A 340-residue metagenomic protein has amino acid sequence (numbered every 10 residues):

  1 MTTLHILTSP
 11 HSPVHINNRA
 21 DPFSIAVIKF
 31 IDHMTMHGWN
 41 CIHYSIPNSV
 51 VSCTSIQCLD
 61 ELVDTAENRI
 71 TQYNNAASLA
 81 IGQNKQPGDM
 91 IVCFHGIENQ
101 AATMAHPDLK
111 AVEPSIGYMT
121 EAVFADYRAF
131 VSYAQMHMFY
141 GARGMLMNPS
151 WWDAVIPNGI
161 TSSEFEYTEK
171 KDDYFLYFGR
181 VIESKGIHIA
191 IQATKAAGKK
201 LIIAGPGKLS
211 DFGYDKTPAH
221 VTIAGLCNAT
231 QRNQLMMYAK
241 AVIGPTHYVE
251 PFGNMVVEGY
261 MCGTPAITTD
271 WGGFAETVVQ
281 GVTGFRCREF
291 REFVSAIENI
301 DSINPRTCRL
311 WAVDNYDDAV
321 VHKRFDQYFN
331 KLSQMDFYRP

Functional and structural regions predicted by a protein language model:
M1-P340: Catalytic cores of nucleotide-sugar-dependent glycosyltransferases that transfer UDP/GDP/TDP-activated
